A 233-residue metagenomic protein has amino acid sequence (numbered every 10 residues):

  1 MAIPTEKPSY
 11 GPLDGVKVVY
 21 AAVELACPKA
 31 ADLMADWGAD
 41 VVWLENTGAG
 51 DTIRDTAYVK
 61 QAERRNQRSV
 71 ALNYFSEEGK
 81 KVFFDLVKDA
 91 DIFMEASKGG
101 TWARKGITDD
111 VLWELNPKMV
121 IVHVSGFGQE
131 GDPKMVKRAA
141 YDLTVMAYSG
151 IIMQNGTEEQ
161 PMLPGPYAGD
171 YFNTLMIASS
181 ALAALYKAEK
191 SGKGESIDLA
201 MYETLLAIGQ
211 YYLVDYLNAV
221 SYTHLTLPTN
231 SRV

Functional and structural regions predicted by a protein language model:
M1-S196, Y216-V220: N-terminal helix-loop segment corresponding to the beta1-alpha1 unit of nucleotide/adenylate-binding folds
S191-A207: Polar, surface-exposed loop/tail segments that function as active-site lids or cofactor/substrate-recognition elements
I208-Y222: Active-site-adjacent elements of ketosynthase-type condensing enzymes
T223-T229: Conserved small/polar residues in nucleotide/adenosyl-binding loops
